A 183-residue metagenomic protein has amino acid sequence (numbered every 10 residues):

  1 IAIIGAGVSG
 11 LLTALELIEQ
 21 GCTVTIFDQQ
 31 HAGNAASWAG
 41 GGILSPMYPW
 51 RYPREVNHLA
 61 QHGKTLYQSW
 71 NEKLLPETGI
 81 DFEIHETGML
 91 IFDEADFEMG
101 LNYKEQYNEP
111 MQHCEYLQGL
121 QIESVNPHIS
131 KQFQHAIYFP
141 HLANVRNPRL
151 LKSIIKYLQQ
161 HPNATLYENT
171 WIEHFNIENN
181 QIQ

Functional and structural regions predicted by a protein language model:
I1-I26: N-terminal Rossmann-like FAD-binding beta1-loop-alpha1 element of flavoenzymes
E16, S69, S153, Y157: Alpha-helical scaffold segments in soluble metabolic enzymes
L17, A39-G42, H58, E105-Y107 (+2 more regions): Short, glycine/charged-enriched secondary-structure capping and boundary segments
I18-G40: Glycine-rich FAD pyrophosphate-binding loop
C22, Q112, L166: Short phosphate-binding/catalytic loops that engage adenosine nucleotides
D28, Q118-G119, E168-T170: Short loop/edge segments at beta-strand edges and connector loops that shape dinucleotide/nucleotide cofactor-binding
I43-V125: Dinucleotide-binding Rossmann-like beta1-alpha1 core, especially the glycine-rich loop that anchors the ADP
I137-Q183: Helical element adjacent to the flavin cofactor pocket in flavoenzyme catalytic cores
